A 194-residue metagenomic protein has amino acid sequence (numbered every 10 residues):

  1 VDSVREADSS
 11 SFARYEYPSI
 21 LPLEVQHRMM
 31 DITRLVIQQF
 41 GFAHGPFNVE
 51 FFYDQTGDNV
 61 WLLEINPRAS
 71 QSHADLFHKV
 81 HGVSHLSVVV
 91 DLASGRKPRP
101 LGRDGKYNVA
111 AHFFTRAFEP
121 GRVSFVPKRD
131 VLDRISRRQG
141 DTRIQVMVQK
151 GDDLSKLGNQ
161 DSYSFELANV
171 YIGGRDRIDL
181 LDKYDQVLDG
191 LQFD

Functional and structural regions predicted by a protein language model:
V1-S19, H27-V60, N66-H73, R96: Phosphate-binding core of ATP-grasp and ATP-grasp-like enzymes
L21-E24, F77-H81, I172-R175: Short alpha-helix boundary/capping segments
L23-M30, V83, I178-L181: Electropositive phosphate-/nucleotide-binding environments in soluble metabolic enzymes
M30-T33, N48, L62, V83-V90 (+1 more regions): A general structural signal for well-ordered alpha-helical packing
F51, E64-P67, A117, I172-G174: Active-site proximal loops enriched in glycine and acidic residues that flank catalytic Cys/His/Asp and coordinate
R68-V88: ATP-dependent carboxylate-activation loops
D91-D194: Peripheral (often C-terminal) accessory segments that flank ATP-dependent C-N-forming ligase machineries
